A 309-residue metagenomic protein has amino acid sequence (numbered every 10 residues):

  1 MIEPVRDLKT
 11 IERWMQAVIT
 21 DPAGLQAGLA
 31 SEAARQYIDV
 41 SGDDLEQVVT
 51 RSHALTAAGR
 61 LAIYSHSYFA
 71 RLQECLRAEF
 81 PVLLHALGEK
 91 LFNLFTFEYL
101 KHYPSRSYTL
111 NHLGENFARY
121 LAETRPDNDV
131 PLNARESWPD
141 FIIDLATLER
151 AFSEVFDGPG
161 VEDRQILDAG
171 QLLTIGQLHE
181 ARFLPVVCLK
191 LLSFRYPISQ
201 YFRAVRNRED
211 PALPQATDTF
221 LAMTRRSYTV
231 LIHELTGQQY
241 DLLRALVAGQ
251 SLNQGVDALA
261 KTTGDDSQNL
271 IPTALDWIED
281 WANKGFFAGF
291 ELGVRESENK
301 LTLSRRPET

Functional and structural regions predicted by a protein language model:
M1-T174, Y228, H233-T309: Long, charge-rich, low-complexity alpha-helical segments
Q177-H179: Short, P/G- and charge-enriched loop/turn segments at secondary-structure junctions
A181-A248: Low-complexity, glycine/alanine/valine/leucine- and proline-rich hydrophobic stretches
